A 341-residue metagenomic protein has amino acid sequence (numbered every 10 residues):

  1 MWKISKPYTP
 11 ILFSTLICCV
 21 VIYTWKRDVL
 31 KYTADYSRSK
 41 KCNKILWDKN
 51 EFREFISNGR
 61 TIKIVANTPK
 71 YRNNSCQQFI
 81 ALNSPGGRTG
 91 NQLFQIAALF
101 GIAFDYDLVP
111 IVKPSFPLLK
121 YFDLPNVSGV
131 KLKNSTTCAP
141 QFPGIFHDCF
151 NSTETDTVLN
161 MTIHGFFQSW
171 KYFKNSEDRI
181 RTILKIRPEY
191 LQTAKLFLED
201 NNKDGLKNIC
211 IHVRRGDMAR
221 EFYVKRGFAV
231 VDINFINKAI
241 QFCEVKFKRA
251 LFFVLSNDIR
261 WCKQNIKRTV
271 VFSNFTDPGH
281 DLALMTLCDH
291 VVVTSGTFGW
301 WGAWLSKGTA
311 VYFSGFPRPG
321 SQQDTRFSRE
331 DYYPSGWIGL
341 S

Functional and structural regions predicted by a protein language model:
M1-C42: N-terminal signal-anchor transmembrane helix specifying type II single-pass membrane topology of secretory-pathway
K26, W300-S341: Nucleotide-sugar donor-binding patch of glycosyltransferase catalytic domains
D35-F79, S115-F247, Y333, S341: Secretory-pathway luminal glycosyltransferase catalytic domains
S84-F94: A short, glycine/small-residue-rich beta-strand->loop->alpha-helix junction that serves as a flexible
G87-T89, S115-K120, Q168-S169, R214-M218 (+5 more regions): Short, solvent-exposed loop/turn segments at secondary-structure junctions
Q92-A103, I236-I240: Histidine-anchored nucleotide/phosphate-binding helix
L119-K131, D258-T269, Q323-R326: Short, aromatic/basic amphipathic alpha-helical patches
F242-S314, G320: Donor-binding and catalytic core of enzymes assembling or modifying cell-surface/extracellular glycoconjugates
